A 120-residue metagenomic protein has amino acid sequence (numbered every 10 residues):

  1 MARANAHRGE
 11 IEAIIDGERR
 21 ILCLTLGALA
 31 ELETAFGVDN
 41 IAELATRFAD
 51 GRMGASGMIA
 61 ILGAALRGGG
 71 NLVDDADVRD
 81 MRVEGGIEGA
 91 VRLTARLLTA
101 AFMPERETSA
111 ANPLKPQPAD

Functional and structural regions predicted by a protein language model:
M1-I14, D39-G51, G68-D120: Charged interaction scaffolds used for protein-protein
L24-G27, M53-G57: Generic recognition of short, well-ordered alpha-helical interface segments
L26-E43: Short, surface-exposed, low-complexity cationic segments
G57-G68, R96: Short, hydrophobic/amphipathic alpha-helical patches that form generic packing surfaces within helical domains
